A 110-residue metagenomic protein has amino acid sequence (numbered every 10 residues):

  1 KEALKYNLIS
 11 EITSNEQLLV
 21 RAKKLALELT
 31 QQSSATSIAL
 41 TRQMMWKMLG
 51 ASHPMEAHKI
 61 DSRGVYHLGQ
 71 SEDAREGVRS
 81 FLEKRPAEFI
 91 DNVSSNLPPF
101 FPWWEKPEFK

Functional and structural regions predicted by a protein language model:
K1, I38, H58, S62 (+1 more regions): Short C-terminal alpha-helical element
K1-L8, R85-P86: Active-site-proximal glycine-rich helix-loop-beta segment
A3, T41, F81: Terminal peptide-recognition signature
I9-K59, Y66, E72, E88-K110: C-terminal long alpha-helix characteristic of the crotonase
E76-I90: K/E-rich alpha-helical interaction surfaces of small helical-bundle regulatory domains
